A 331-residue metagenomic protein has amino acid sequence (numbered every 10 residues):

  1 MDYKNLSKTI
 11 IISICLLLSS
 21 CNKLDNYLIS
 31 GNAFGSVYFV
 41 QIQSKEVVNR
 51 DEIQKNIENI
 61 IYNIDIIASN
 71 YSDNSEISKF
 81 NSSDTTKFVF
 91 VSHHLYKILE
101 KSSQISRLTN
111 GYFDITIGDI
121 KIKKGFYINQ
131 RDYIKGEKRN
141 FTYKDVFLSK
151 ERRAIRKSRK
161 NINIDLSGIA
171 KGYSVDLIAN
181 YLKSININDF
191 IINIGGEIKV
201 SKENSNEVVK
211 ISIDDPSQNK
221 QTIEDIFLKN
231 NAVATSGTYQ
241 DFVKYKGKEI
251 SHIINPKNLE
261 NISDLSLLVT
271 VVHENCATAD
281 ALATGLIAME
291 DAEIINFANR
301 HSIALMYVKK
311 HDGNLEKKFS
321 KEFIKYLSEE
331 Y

Functional and structural regions predicted by a protein language model:
D2-S7, S13, S20-Y331: Mature catalytic core of soluble alpha/beta enzymes
